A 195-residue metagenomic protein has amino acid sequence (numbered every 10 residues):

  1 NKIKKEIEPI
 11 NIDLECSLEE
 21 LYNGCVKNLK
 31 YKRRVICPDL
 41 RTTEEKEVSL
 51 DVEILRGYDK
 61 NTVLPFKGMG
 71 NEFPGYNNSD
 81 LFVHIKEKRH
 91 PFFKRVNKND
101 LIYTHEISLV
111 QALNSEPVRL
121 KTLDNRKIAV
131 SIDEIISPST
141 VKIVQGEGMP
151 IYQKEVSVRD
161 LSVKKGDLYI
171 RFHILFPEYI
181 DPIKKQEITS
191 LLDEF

Functional and structural regions predicted by a protein language model:
N1-T42, F73-P74: Post-J-domain flank of DnaJ/Hsp40 co-chaperones
Y31, T43-F195: Intrinsically disordered, low-complexity linker/assembly segments
